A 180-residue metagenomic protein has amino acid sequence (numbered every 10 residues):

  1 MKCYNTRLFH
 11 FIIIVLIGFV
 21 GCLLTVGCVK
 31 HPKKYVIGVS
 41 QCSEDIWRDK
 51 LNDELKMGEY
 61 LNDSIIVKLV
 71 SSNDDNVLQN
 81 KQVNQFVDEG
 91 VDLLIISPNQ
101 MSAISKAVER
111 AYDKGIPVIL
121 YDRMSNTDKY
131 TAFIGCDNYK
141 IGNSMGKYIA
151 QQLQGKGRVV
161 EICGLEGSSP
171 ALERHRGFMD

Functional and structural regions predicted by a protein language model:
M1-R7: N-terminal secretory signal peptides that target proteins for export/translocation
Y4, C28-D180: A residue-level marker of the well-folded mature domains of exported/periplasmic proteins
T6, I12-I14, A107: Hydrophobic alpha-helical segments, principally membrane-spanning helices and signal/leader peptides
R7-F9, I17, K33: Short non-domain terminal segments
F11-L23: Bacterial N-terminal signal peptides
